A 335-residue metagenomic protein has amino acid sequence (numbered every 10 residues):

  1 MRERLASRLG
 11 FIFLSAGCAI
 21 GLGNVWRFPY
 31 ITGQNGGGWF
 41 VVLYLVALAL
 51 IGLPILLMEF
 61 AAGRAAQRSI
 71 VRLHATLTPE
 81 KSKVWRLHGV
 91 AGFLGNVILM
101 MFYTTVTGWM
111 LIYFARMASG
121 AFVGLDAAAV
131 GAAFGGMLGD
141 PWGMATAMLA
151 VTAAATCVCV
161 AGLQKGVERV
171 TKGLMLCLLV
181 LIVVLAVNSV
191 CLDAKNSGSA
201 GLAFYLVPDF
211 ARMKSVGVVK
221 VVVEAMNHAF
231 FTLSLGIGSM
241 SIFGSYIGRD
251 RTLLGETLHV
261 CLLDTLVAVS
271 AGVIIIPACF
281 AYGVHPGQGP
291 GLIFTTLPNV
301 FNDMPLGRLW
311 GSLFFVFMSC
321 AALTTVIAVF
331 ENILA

Functional and structural regions predicted by a protein language model:
M1-W26, I55-F60, R64-V90, G248-T252: Membrane-interface "cap" regions at the ends of multi-pass membrane proteins
R2-E3, I31-N35, A65-A91, T104-G166 (+2 more regions): Inter-helical loop and helix-membrane interface segments of multi-pass membrane transporters/permeases
R2-L5, E168, K172-L323, I327: Membrane-embedded translocation segments of transport machinery
E3, T32-M58, G143-M144, V267: Extracellular loop-to-transmembrane helix junctions
G10, G37-L45, K83-M101, E168-L178 (+1 more regions): Alpha-helical transmembrane segments and their helix-start/interface "positive-inside/aromatic belt" motifs in integral
G10-A16, G89-F93, G120-V160, S234-S241 (+3 more regions): Transmembrane alpha-helical segments of multi-pass small-molecule transport proteins
G10-A47, G238-G244, L254-L258, L262-L263 (+1 more regions): Transmembrane helix-boundary motif of multi-pass solute transporters/channels
Y44-P54, G92-A118, A147-A161, L176-V190 (+2 more regions): Hydrophobic core segments of alpha-helical transmembrane domains in multi-pass membrane transport and ion-translocation
